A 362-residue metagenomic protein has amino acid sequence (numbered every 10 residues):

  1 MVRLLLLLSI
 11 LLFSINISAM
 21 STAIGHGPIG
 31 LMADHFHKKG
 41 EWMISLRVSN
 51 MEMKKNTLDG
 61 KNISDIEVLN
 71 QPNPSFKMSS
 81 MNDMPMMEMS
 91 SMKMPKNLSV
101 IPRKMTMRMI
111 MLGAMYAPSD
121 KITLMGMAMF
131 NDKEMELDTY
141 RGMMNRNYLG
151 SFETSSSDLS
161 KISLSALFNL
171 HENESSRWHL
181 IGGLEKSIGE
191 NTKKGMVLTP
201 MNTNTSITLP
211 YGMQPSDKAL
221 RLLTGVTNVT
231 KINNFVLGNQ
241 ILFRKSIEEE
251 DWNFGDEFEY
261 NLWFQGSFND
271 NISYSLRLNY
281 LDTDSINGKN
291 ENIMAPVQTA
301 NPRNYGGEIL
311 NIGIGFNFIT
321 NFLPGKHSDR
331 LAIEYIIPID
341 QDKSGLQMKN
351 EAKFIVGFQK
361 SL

Functional and structural regions predicted by a protein language model:
I17-M94, L167-N169, I188-T192, P215: Outer-membrane beta-barrel biogenesis signature
L31, K96-V100, N147-T154, T208-Q214 (+3 more regions): Extracellular loop and loop/strand-boundary signature of outer-membrane beta-barrel proteins
H37, V48-N50, Y116, A128 (+6 more regions): Residue-level signature of outer-membrane beta-barrel architecture
G40, T106-I110, Y148, S156-I162 (+5 more regions): Residues that define the transmembrane beta-barrel architecture of outer-membrane proteins
W42, K121-L124, L164, E174-W178 (+3 more regions): Repeated loop/turn-to-beta-strand initiation elements of outer-membrane beta-barrel proteins
I44-N50, G126-F130, L180-K186, N239-F243 (+4 more regions): Transmembrane beta-barrel strands of outer-membrane/channel proteins
T57-S91, E249-L362: Outer membrane beta-barrel transmembrane domains
M129-L242, S246: Outer-membrane pore/translocation modules
